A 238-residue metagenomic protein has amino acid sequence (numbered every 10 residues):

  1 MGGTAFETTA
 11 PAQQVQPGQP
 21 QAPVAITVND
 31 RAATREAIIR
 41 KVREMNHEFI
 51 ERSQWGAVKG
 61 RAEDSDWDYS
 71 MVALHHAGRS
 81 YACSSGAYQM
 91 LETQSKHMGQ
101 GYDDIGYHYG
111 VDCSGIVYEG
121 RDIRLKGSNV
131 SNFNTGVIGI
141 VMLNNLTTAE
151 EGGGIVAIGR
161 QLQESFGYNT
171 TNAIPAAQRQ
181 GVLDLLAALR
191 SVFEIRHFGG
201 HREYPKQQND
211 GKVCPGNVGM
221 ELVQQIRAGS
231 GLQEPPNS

Functional and structural regions predicted by a protein language model:
M1-A77, C113-V117, D122-I123, S131-S238: Basic/polar, cationic surfaces and motifs that engage anionic cell-wall and phosphate/carboxylate ligands
H75, Y81-G86: Signature for HUH/AEP ssDNA processing cores
S84-G99, D104, R121, A177: Glycan-recognition patch characteristic of GH18 chitinases/ENGases and related GlcNAc/peptidoglycan-binding proteins
G101, S128-F133: Short, conserved, surface-exposed binding loops centered on an aromatic residue
D104-G106, I195: Short secondary-structure junction motifs
